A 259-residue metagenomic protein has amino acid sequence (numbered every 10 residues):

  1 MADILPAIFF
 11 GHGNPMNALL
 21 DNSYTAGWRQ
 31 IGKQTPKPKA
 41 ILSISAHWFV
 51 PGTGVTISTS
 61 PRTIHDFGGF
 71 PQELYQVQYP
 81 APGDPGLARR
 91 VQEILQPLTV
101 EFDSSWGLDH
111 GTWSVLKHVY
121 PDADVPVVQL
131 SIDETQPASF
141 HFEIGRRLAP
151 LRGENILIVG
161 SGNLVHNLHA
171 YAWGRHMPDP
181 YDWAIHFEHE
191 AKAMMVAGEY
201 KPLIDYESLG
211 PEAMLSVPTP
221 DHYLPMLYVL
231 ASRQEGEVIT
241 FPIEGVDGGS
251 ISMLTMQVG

Functional and structural regions predicted by a protein language model:
A2-L98: A short aromatic-anchored loop/beta-hairpin motif
I8-F9, D66-P71, Y120-V128, I204: Short, basic/glycine-rich phosphate-binding loops at helix/coil junctions that contact nucleotide phosphates
F9, I158-V159: Residue-level marker for buried hydrophobic side chains located in beta-strands that build the well-ordered beta-sheet
I44, V91, L130, G162 (+1 more regions): A residue-level signal for conserved active-site and pocket-lining positions in enzyme catalytic cores
S45-H47, W106, S161-L164: Short, well-ordered beta-to-alpha junction loops that form the rim of enzyme active sites and present histidine/acidic
L74-P82, S131-A138, A213: Flexible, glycine/proline-enriched loop segments at strand-loop-helix junctions that form or flank small-ligand binding
A88-F142, R147: Internal, conserved structured core segments that host functional sites
V125-P126, E134-Q136, F142-E143, P150-L157 (+1 more regions): Surface-exposed, charge/polar-rich loops and edge strands
